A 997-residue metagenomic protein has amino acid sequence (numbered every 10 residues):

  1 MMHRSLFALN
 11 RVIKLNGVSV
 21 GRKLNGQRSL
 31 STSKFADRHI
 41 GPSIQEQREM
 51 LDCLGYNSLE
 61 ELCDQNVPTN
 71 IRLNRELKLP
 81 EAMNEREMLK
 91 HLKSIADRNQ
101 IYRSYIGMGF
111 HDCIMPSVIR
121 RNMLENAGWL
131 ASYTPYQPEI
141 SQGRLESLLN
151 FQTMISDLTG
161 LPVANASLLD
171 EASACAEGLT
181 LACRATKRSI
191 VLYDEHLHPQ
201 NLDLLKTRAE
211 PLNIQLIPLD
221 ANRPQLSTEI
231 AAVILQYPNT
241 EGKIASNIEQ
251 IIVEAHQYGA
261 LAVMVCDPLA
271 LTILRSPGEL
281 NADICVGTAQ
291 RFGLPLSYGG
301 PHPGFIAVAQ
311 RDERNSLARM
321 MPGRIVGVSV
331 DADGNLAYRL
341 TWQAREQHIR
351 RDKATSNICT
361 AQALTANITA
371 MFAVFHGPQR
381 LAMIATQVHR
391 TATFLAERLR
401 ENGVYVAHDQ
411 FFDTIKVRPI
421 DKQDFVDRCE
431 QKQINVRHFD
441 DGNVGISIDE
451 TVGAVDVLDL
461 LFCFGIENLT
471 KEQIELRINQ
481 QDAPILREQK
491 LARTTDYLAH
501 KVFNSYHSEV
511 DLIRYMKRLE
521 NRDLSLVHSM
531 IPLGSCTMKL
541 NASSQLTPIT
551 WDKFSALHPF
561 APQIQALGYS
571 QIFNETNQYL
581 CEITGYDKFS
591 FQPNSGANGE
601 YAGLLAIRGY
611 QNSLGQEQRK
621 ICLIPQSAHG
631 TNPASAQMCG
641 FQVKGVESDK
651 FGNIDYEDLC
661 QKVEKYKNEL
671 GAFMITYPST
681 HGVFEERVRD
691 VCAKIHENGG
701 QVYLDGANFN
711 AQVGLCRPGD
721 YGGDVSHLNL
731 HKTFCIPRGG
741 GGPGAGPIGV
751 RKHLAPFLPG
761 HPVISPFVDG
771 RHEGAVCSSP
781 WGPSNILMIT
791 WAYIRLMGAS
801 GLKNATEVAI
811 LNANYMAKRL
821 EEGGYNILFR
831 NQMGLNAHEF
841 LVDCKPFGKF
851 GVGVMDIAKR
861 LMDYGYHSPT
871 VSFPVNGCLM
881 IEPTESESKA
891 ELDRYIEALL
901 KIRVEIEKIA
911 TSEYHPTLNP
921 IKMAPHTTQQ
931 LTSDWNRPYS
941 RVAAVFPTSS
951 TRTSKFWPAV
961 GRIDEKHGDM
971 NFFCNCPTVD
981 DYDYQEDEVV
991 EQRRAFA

Functional and structural regions predicted by a protein language model:
M2-E49, C53, Q65-Y105, I114-Q142 (+8 more regions): Non-catalytic terminal extensions of PLP-dependent enzymes
Y56-I71, A282-G287, G723-S726: TRNA-binding/sensing appendages of the translation machinery
Q137-I140, Q152, S156-A176, L580-L605: Short loop-beta-helix segment that forms the pyridoxal 5′-phosphate
G143, S173-A337, L399, G403 (+8 more regions): Conserved PLP-enzyme active-site core in the AAT-like
A164, Q215-L219, A407, R437 (+3 more regions): General small-molecule cofactor/ligand-binding pocket signal
L179-R184, L364-V374, I786, T790-R795: Proline/glycine-anchored alpha-helix kink/cap motifs
L294-A307, R311-D312, C359-T365, S447 (+6 more regions): Conserved phosphate/anionic-ligand binding catalytic regions in large, soluble enzymes, centered on
V330-K353: Secreted, periplasmic, or luminal enzymes acting at the cell surface/secretory milieu
